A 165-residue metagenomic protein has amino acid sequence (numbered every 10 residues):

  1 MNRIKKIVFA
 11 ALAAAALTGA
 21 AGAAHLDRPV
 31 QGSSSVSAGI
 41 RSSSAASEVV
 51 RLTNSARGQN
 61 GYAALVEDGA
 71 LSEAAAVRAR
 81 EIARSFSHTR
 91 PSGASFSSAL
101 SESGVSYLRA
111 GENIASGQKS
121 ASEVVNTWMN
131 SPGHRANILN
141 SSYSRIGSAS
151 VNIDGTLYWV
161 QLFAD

Functional and structural regions predicted by a protein language model:
M1-S87, S122, A136, S141-D165: N-terminal targeting leaders of exported, membrane, and organelle-targeted proteins
D68, R90, W128: Active-site-adjacent beta-strand anchor residues
S72-S122: Short, surface-exposed glycine/acidic/tryptophan-bearing loops
L108-S116, T127, R145-G147, W159-L162: Structural recognition of the beta-strand scaffold that forms the well-ordered cores of secreted hydrolase catalytic
